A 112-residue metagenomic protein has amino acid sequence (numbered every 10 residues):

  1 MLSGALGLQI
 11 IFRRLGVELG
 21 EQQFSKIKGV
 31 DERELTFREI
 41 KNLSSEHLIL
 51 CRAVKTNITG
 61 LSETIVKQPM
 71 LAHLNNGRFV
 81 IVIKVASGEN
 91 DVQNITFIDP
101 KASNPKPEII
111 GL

Functional and structural regions predicted by a protein language model:
M1-L112: Conserved active-site-adjacent core of cysteine acyl-enzyme catalytic domains
